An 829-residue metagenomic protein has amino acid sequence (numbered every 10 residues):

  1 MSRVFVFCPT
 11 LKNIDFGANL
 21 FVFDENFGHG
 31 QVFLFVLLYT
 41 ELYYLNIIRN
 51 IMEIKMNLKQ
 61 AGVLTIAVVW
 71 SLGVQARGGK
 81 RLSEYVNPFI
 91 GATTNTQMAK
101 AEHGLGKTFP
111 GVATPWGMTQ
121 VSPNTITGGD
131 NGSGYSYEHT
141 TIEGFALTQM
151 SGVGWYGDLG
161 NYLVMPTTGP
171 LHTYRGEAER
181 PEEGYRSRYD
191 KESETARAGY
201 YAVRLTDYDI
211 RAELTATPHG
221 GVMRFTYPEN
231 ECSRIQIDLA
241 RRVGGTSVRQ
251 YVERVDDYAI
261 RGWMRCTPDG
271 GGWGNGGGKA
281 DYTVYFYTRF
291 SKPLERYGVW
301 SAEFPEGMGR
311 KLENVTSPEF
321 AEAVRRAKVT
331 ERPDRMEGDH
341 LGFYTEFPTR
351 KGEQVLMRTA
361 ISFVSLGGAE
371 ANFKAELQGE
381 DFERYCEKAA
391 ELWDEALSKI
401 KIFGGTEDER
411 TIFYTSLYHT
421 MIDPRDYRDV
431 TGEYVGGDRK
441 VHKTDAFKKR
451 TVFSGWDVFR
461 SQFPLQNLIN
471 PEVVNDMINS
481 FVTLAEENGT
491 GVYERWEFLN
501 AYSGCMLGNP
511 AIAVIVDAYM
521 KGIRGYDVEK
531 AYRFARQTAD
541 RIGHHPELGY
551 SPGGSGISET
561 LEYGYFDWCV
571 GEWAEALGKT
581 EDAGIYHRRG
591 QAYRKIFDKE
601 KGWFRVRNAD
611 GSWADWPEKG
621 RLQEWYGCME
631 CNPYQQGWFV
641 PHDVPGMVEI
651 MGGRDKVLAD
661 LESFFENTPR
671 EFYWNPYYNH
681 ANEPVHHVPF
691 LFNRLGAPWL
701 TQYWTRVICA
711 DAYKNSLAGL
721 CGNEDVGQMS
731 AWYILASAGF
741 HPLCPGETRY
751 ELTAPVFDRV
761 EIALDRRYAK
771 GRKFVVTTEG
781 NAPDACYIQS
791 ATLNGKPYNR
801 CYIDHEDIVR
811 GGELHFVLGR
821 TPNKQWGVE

Functional and structural regions predicted by a protein language model:
L11-I14, D24: Cationic, amphipathic, low-complexity segments that mediate targeting or membrane/lipid association
L34-E53: Short, Lys/Arg-enriched N-terminal segments with co-localized hydrophobic residues within the first ~10-30 amino acids
E53-G62: Bacterial N-terminal signal peptides that target proteins for export
I66-Q75: Hydrophobic h-region of N-terminal signal peptides that target proteins for export in Gram-negative bacteria
R77-F463, N467-L561, C569, A574-K595 (+8 more regions): Accessory carbohydrate-recognition regions in carbohydrate-active enzymes
